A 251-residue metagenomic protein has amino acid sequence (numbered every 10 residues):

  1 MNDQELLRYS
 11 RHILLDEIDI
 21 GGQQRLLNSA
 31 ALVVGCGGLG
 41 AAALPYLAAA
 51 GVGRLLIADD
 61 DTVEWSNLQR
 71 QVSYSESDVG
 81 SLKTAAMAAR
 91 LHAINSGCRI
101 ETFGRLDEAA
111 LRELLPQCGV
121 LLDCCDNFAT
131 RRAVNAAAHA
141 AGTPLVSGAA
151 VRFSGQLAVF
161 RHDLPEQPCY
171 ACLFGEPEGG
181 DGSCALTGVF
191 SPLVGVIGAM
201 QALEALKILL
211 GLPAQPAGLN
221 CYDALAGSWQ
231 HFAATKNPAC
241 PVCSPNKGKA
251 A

Functional and structural regions predicted by a protein language model:
M1-A251: Adenine nucleotide-associated cytosolic modules
